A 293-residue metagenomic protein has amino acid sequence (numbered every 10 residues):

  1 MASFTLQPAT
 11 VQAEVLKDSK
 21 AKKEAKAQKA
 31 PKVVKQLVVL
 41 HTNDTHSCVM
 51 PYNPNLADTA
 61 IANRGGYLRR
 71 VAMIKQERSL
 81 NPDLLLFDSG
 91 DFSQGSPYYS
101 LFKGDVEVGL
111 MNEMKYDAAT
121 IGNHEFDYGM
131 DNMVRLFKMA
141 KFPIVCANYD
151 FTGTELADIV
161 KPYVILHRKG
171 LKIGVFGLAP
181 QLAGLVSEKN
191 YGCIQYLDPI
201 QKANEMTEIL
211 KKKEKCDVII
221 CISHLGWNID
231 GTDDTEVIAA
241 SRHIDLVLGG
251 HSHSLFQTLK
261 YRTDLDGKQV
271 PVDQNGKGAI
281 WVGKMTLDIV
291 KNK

Functional and structural regions predicted by a protein language model:
M1-F4: N-terminal export leaders
L6-K293: Acidic, metal/ion-coordinating pockets
